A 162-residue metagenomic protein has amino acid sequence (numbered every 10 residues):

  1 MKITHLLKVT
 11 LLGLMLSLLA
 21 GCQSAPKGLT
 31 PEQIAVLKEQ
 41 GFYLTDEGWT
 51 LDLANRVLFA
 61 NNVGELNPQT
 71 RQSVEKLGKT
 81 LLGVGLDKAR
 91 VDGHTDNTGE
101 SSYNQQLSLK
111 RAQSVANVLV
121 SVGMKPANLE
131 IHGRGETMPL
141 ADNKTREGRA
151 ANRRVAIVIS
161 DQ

Functional and structural regions predicted by a protein language model:
M1-L11: Bacterial N-terminal signal peptides that target proteins for export
S17-G21: C-terminal motif of bacterial Sec signal peptides marking the signal peptidase cleavage site
Q23-P26: Bacterial signal peptide processing site
G28-Q33: Short amphipathic alpha-helix segments
A35-K38, Y43-L44, L58-D92, V120 (+1 more regions): Periplasmic peptidoglycan-binding/anchoring modules of Gram-negative envelope and division proteins
G48, K88, N152-R154: Structural motif
W49-A54: Short, aliphatic-rich beta-strand segments
H94-Q162: Periplasmic OmpA-like peptidoglycan-binding domain that tethers envelope proteins to the cell wall
